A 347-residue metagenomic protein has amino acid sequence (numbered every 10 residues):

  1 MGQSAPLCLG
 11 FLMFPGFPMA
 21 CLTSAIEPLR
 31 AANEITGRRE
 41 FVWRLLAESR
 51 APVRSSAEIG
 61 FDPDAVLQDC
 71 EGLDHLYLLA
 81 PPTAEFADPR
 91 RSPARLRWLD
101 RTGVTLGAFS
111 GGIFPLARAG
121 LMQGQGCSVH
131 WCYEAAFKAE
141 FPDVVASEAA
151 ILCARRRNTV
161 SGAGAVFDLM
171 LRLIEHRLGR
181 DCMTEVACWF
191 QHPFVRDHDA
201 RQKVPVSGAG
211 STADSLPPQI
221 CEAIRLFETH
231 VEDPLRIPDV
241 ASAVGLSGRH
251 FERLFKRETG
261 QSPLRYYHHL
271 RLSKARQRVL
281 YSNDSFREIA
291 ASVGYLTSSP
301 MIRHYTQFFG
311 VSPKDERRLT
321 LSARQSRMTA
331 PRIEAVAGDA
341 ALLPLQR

Functional and structural regions predicted by a protein language model:
M1-G120: N-terminal functional module of multi-domain proteins
Q123-I151, E185-F190: A conserved active-site-flanking secondary-structure segment within enzyme catalytic domains
V144-E148, R180-E185, R196-R201, D233-R236: Short, structured loop/turn "capping" segments at alpha-beta junctions
E148-Q191: Conserved anion/nucleotide-ligand pocket segment
D181-D199, P205-S207, T320-R324, T329-A335: A short, charged, Gly/Pro-tolerant segment at domain boundaries
D199-L235, V240-L246, R265-D284, L319: A short, Lys/Arg-enriched amphipathic alpha-helix from helix-turn-helix/homeodomain DNA-binding modules
E222, L226-E228, P234-L270, A290-D315: Basic/polar phosphate-binding segments, predominantly the helix-turn-helix DNA-binding elements of transcriptional
Y281, S292, T297-R347: …primarily DNA-binding HTH/wHTH and HhH modules…
